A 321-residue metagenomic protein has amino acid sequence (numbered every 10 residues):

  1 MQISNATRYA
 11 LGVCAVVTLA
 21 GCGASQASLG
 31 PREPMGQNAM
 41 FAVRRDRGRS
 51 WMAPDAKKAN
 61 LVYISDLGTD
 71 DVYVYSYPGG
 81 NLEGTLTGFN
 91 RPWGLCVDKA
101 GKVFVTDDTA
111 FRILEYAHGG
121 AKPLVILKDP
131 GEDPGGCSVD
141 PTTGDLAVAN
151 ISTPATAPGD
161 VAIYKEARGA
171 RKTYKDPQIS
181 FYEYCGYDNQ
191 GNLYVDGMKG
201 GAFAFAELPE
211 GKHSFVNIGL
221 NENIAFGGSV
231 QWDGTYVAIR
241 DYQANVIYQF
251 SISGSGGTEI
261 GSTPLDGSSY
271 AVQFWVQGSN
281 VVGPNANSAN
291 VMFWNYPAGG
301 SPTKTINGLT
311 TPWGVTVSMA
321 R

Functional and structural regions predicted by a protein language model:
Q2-L11: Bacterial N-terminal signal peptides that target proteins for export
A20-G21: C-terminal motif of bacterial Sec signal peptides marking the signal peptidase cleavage site
G30-G84: An edge-strand/N-cap motif at the start of beta-rich repeat modules
N38-A59, G88-K102, P130-D145, A149-T153 (+6 more regions): Beta-rich, blade/repeat-based domains predominating in secreted/periplasmic proteins but also intracellular
F41-V43, N81-T87, K122-K128, G169-D176 (+3 more regions): A short beta-strand motif characteristic of beta-propeller blades
T69-D70, A110-R112, S152-T156, G200-A202 (+2 more regions): Short glycine/acidic-enriched loop and turn motifs that connect beta-strands
S76-G80, A117-A121, Y164-G169, E207-K212 (+2 more regions): Short loop/turn segments that connect beta-strands within beta-propeller blades
N287, N295-R321: Blade-level signature of beta-propeller repeat domains, shared across WD40, Kelch, NHL, RCC1 and BNR/Asp-box propellers
